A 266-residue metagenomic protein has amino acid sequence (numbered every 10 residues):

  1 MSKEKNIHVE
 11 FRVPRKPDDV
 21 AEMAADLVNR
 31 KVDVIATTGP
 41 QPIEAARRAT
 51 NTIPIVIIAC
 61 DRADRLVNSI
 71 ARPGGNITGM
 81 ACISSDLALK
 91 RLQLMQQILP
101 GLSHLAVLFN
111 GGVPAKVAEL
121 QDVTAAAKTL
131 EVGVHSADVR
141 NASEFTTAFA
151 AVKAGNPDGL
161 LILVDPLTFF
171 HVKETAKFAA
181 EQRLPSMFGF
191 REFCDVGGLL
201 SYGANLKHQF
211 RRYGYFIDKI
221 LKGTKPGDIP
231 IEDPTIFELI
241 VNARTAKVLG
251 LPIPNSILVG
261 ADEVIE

Functional and structural regions predicted by a protein language model:
M1-E266: Short hydrophobic alpha-helices and adjacent helix-cap/hinge residues
